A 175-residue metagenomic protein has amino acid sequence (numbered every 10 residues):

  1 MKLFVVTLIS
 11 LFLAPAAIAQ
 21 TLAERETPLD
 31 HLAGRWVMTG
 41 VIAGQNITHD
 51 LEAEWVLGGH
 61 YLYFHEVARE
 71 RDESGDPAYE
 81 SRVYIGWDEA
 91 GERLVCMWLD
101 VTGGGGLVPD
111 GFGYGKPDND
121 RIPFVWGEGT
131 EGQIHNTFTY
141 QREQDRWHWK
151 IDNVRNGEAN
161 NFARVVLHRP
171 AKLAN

Functional and structural regions predicted by a protein language model:
K2-A16: Bacterial N-terminal signal peptides
A19-N175: Hydrophobic small-molecule pocket/channel-lining residues, especially in calycin-type beta-barrels
